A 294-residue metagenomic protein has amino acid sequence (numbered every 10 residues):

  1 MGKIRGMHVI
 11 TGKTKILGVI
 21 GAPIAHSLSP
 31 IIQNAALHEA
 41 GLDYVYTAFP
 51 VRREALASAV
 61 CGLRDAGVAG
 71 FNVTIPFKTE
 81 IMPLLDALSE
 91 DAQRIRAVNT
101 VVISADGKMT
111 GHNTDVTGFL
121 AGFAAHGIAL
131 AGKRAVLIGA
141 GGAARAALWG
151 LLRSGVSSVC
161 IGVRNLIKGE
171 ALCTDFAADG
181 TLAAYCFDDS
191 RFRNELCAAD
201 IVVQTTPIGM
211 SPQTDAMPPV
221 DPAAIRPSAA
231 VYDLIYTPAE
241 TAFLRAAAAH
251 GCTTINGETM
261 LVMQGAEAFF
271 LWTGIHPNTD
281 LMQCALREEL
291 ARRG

Functional and structural regions predicted by a protein language model:
I10-T11, L130-A131, R153, V220-S228: Short, conserved loop/helix-junction motifs that constitute active-site signature segments in enzyme catalytic cores
T11-H126: Phosphate/diphosphate ligand-binding glycine-rich loop within oxidoreductases
G21, N113, A124, G132-L152 (+1 more regions): Glycine-rich adenosine-cofactor-binding loop
A69, T74-E80, G142, P207-M210 (+1 more regions): Short glycine-rich anion-binding loops that position phosphate/pyrophosphate groups of nucleotides and phosphorylated
R153-S158, H250-T253: Conserved S-adenosyl-L-methionine
V156-D179: NAD(P)-binding Rossmann-fold cofactor-contacting core
G180-T254: Rossmann-like adenosine-cofactor binding region
S228-A230, L234-G294: Adenosine-phosphate binding glycine-rich loop
